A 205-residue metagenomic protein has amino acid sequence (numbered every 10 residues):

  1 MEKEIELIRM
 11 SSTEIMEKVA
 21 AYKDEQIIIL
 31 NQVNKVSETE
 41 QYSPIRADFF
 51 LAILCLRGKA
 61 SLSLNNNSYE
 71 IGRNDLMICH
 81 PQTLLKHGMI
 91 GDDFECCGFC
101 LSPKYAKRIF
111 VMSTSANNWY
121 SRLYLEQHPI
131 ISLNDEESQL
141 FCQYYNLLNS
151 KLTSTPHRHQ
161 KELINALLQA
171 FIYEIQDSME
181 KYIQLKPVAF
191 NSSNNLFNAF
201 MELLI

Functional and structural regions predicted by a protein language model:
M1-E70: Generic protein-terminus/edge-of-domain signal
L7, K18-A21, G88-T153: A hydrophobic/aromatic-rich effector-binding and dimerization subdomain of bacterial HTH-type transcriptional regulators
E38-T39, R73-N74, Q82, K104: Tight coil/turn sites that cap or link beta-strands
L51-L54, L140-L147, L167, F171-E174: Amphipathic, well-ordered alpha-helical segments in soluble domains
L56, C142-P156, M201-I205: Regular secondary-structure segments
N66-H80: Short acidic-glycine-tyrosine-enriched beta hairpin
M77, P81-H87, A106-K107: Histidine-centered metal-chelating micro-motifs
S132-D135, T155-I164, I175-I205: Short, Lys/Arg-enriched, Trp-marked, Pro/Gly-tolerant hinge/linker segments that flank
